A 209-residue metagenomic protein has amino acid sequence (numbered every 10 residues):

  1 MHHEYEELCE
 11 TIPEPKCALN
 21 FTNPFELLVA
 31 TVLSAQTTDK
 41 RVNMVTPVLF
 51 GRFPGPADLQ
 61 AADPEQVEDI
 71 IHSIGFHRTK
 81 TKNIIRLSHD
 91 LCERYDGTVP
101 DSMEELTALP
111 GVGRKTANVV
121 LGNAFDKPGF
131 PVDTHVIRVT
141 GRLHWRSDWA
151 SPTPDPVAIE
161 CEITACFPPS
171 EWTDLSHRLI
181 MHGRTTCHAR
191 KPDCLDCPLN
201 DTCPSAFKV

Functional and structural regions predicted by a protein language model:
M1-V209: Catalytic cores of DNA base-excision repair glycosylases
